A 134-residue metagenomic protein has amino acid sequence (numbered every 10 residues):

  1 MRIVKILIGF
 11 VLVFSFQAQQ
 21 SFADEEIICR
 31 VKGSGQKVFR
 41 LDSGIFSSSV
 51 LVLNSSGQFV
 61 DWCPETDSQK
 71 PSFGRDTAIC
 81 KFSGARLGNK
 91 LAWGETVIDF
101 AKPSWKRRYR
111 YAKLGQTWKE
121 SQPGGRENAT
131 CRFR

Functional and structural regions predicted by a protein language model:
R2-G9: Sec-dependent signal peptide recognition, specifically the positively charged N-region followed immediately by
V13-Q20: C-terminal segment of classical bacterial N-terminal signal peptides
F22, S56-G57, F73-G74, G124: Residue-level signal for mature regions of secreted extracellular proteins and peptides
A23-I28, S47, S72-K81, G88-N89 (+2 more regions): Short, hydrophobic/aromatic-rich segments at coil-to-beta transitions
E25-S56, R86-F100: Short, solvent-exposed loop/hinge segments that bridge or flank secondary-structure elements
L41-Q69, P103-A112: N-terminal glycine/threonine-rich, aromatic-flanked beta-hairpin/loop signature
Q58-I98: Contiguous, well-ordered beta-strand patches that form the walls/edges of small beta-barrel/beta-sandwich domains
A112-R134: Edge beta-strand at a domain terminus
